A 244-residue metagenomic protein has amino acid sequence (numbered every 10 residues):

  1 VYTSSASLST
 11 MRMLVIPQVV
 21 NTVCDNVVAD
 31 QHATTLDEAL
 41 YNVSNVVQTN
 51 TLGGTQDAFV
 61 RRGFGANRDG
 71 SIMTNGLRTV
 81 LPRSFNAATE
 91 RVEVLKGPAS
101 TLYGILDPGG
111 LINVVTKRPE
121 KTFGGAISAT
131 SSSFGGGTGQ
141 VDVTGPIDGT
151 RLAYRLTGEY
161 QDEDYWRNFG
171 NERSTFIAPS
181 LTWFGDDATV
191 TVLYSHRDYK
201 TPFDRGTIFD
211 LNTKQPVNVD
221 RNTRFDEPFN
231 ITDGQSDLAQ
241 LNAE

Functional and structural regions predicted by a protein language model:
V1-T122: Acidic, small-polar-rich N-terminal luminal/periplasmic segments of exported/outer-membrane proteins
N26, L77, S128-T130, Q161-E163 (+1 more regions): Short strand-loop junctions, especially beta-strand C-caps/beta-turns that link beta-sheets to coils or alpha-helices
V28, I147, L241-A243: Hydrophobic pocket-lining residues that define ligand/cofactor binding sites across diverse proteins
A29, G170, T232: Aromatic-acidic/polar surface patches that form glycan- and anion
L52, K96, G158, V192-H196: Glycine-rich, histidine-containing beta strand-loop boundary motifs that form or position
V60-F64, R167-N168, F203-D204: Short secondary-structure transition/capping segments
A88-E90, T101-P179, W183-T189, Q235-D237: Outer-membrane beta-barrel translocator/receptor signature
Q161-Y165, A178-E244: Acidic/polar loop-and-plug regions of large Gram-negative outer-membrane beta-barrel proteins
